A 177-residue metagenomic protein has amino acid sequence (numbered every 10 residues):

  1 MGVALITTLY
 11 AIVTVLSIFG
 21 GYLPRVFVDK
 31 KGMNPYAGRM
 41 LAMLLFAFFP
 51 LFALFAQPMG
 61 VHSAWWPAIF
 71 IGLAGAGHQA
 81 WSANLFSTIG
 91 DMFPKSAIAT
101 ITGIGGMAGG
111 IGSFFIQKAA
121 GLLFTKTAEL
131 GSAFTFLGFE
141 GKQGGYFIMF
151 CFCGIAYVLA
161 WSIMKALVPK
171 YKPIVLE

Functional and structural regions predicted by a protein language model:
G2-D29, F46, F114: Transmembrane alpha-helices of Major Facilitator/SLC transporters
V3, K95-I104: Loop-to-transmembrane helix entry/capping segments in MFS-fold secondary transporters and related SLC/MFSD carriers
T7-A11, V15, G72, G103-I111: Transmembrane alpha-helical cores of Major Facilitator Superfamily
I18, A80-S87, Q117-K118: Residues that mark transmembrane-helix kinks and helix-interface sites in multi-pass secondary transporters
L23-P24, V28, A119-E129, G141: Interfacial helix-cap and linker-helix signal at transmembrane-aqueous boundaries of multi-pass secondary transporters
D29-K30, I89-I98: Paired intracellular helix-loop junctions of major facilitator superfamily
Y36-N84: C-terminal transmembrane helical hairpin of 12-TM major facilitator-type secondary transporters
L51-M59, Y146-E177: Multi-pass alpha-helical transporter architecture, strongest for 12-TM Major Facilitator/SLC carriers used
